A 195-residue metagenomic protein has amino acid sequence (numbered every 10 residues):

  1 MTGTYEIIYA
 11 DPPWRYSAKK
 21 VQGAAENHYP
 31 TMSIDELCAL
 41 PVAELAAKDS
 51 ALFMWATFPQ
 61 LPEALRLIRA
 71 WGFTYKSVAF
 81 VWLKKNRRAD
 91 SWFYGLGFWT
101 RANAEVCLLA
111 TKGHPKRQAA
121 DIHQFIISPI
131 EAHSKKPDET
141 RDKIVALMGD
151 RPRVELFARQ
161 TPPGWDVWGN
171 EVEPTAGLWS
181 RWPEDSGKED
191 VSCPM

Functional and structural regions predicted by a protein language model:
M1-M195: Class I S-adenosyl-L-methionine-dependent methyltransferase catalytic core
